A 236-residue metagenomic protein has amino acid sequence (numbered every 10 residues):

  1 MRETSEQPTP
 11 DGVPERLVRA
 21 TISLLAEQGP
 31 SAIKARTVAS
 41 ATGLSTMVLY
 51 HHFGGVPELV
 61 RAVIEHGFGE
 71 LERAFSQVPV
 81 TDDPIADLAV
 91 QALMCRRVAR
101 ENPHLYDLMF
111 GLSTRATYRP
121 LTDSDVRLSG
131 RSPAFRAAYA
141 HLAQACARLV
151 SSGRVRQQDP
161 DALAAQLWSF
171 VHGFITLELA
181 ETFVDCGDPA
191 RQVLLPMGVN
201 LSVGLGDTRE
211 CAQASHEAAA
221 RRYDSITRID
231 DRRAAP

Functional and structural regions predicted by a protein language model:
M1-G12, S23, D125, R209-P236: N-terminal intrinsically disordered/low-complexity leader segments
S5, E65-V90, L121-S132, A147: Amphipathic alpha-helical linker/stalk segments
V13-I22, V38, V63-L71, F75 (+1 more regions): Generic hydrophobic, amphipathic alpha-helix propensity
R16, L24-E58, A62: Helix-turn-helix
S76-D107, G111, S129-G130, A134-F135 (+1 more regions): Hydrophobic alpha-helical connector segments
E101-D125, T176-A180, V184: Amphipathic alpha-helical segments used for helix-helix packing
A116-S152, D161-Q166, R191-V203: Amphipathic alpha-helical packing segments from all-alpha helical-bundle domains
Q144, R148, W168-C186, L201-Q213: Amphipathic C-terminal alpha-helical segment
